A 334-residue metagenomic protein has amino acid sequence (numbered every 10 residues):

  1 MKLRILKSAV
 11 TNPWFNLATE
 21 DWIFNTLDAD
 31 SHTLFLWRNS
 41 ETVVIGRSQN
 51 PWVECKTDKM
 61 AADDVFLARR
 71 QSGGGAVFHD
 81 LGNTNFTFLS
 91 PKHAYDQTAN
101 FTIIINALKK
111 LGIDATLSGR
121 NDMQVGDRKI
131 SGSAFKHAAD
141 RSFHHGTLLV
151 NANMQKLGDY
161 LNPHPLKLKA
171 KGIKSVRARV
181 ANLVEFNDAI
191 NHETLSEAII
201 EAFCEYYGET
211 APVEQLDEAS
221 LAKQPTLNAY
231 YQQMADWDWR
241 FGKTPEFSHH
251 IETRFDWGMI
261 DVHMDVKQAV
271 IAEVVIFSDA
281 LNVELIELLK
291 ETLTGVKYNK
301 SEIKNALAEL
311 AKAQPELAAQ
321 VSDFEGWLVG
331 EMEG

Functional and structural regions predicted by a protein language model:
M1-Y95: N-terminal lobe of the biotin/lipoate ligase/transferase fold
N39-E41, L117-D127: Short, glycine/charge-rich beta-strand/loop segments that flank catalytic centers and engage negatively charged groups
R70-N85, M123-K129, A134-H137, R141-S142: FAD-binding core of FAD-dependent oxidoreductases, characterized by glycine-rich FAD pyrophosphate-binding loops
L81-N121: Contiguous, small/hydrophobic- and glycine-enriched helical/loop subdomains that border and often "cap" functional
S90-A94, V184-A189, F277-N282: A generic structural motif
I104, G112, S131, A139-F241 (+1 more regions): Long, positively charged amphipathic alpha-helical accessory segments at protein N-termini or as interdomain linkers
A134-F135, L148, T253, I260-Q268 (+1 more regions): Short beta-strand elements
K223-V266: Structured beta-strand/loop patches that form or line metal/cofactor-binding pockets in enzymes
